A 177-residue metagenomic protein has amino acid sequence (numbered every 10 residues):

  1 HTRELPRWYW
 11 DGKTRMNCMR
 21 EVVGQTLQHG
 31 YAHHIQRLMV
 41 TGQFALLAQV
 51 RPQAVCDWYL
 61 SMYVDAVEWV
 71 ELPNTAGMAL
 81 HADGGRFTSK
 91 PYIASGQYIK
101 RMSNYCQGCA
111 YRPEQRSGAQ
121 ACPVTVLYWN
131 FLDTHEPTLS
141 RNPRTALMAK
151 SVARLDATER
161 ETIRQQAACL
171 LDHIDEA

Functional and structural regions predicted by a protein language model:
H1-A177: C-terminal catalytic domain of photolyase/cryptochrome flavoproteins, centering on the FAD-binding pocket
